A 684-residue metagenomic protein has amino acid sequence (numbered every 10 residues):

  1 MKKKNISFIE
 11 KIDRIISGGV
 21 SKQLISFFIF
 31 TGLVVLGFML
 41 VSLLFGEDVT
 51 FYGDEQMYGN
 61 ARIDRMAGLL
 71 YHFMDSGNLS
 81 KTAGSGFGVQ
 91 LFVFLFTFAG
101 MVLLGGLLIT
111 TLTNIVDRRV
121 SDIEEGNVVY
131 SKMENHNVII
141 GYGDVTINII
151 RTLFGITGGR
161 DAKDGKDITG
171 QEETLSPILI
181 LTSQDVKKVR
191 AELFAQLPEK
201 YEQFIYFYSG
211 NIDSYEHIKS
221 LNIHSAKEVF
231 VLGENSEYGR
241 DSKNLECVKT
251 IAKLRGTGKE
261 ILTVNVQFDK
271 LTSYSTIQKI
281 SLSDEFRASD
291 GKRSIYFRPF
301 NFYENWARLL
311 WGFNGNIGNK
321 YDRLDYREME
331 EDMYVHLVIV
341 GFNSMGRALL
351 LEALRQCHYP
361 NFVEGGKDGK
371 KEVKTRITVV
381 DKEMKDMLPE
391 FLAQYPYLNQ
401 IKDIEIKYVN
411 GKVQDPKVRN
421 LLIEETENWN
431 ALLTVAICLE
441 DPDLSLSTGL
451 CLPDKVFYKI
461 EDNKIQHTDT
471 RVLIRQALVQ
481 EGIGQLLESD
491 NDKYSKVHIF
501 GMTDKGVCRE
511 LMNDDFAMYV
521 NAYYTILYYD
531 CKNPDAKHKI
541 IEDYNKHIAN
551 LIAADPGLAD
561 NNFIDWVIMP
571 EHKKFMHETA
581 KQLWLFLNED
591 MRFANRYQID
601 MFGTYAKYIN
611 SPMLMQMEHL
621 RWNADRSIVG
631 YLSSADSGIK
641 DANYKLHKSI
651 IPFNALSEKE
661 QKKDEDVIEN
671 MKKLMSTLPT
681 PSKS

Functional and structural regions predicted by a protein language model:
M1-V35, L44, D48-R62, G77-R621 (+7 more regions): Cytosolic regulatory regions of ion transport systems
Y631-A642: Short, motif-level signal for alpha-helix interfacial/capping segments enriched in acidic residues and aromatics/proline
D641-S649: Short interaction-hotspot residues at assembly and binding interfaces
D664-K672: C-terminal non-catalytic accessory extensions
